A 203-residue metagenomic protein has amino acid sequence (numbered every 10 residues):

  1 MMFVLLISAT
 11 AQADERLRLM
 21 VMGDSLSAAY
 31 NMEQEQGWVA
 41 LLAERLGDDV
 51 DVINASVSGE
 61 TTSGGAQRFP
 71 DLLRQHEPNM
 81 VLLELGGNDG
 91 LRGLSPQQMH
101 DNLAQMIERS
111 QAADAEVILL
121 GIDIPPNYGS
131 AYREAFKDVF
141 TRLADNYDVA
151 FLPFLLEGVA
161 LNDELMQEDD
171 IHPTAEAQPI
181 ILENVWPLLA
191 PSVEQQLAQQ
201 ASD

Functional and structural regions predicted by a protein language model:
M1-S8: Bacterial N-terminal signal peptides
Q12-T61, R68-E77: Serine-esterase "nucleophile elbow" of acetyl-processing enzymes
D14, L41-E44, A66-D203: Alpha-helical cap/lid subdomain in secreted, periplasmic, or secretory-pathway luminal O-acyl-processing enzymes
